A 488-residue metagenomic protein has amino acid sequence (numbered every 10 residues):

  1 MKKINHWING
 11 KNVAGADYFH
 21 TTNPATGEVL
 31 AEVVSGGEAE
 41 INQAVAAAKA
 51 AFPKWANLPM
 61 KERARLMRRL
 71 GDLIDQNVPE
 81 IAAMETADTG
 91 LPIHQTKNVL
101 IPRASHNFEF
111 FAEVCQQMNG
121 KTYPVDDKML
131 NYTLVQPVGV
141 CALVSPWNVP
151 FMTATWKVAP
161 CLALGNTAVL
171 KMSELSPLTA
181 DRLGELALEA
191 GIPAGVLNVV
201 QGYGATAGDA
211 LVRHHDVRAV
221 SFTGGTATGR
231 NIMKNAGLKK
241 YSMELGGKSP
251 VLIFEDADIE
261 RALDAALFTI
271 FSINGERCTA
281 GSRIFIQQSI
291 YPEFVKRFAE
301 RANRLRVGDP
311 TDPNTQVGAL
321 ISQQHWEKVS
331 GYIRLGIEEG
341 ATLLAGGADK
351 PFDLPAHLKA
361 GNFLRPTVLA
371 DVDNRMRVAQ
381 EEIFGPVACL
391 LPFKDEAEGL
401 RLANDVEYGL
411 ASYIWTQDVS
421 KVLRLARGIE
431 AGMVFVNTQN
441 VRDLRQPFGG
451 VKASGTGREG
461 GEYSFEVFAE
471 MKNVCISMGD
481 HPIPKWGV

Functional and structural regions predicted by a protein language model:
M1-A25: Hydrophobic face of amphipathic alpha-helices that form TPR/SEL1-like repeat modules and related alpha-solenoid
P24-T89, S289: N-terminal alpha-helical segment of soluble enzymes
T26-E32, V217, L252, R306 (+2 more regions): Conserved C-terminal structural/oligomerization subdomain of aldehyde/semialdehyde dehydrogenase
V29-G36, A51-N57, L143, V251-F254 (+5 more regions): Short, well-ordered beta-strand elements within core beta-sheets of diverse protein domains
A46, R68-P79, I93-M118: Long amphipathic alpha-helix in the N-terminal Rossmann-like dinucleotide-binding domain of NAD(P)-dependent
D75, G120-R261, F393: Rossmann-like NAD(P) dinucleotide-binding subdomain of oxidoreductase/dehydrogenase enzymes
T167-V169, L343, M433: A short hydrophobic/small-residue beta-strand
A227-D373, V436, I483-P484: ALDH superfamily catalytic-core signature
